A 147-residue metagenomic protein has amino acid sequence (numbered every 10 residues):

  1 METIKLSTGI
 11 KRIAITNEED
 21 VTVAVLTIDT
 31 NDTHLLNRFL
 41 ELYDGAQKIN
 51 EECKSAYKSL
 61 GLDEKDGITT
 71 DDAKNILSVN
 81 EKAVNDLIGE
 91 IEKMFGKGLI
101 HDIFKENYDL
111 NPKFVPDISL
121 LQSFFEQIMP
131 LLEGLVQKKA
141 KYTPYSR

Functional and structural regions predicted by a protein language model:
M1-D72: Short N-terminal mixed-charge amphipathic segments
M1-T3, V79, E90: Intrinsically disordered, low-complexity segments enriched in polar/charged residues with Gly/Pro, especially when
I28, D32-L35, F39-L42, A46 (+5 more regions): Intrinsic-disorder-associated interaction segments
G67-D86: Intrinsically disordered, low-complexity acidic Ser/Thr-rich regulatory segments
N85-R147: C-terminal charged interaction modules
